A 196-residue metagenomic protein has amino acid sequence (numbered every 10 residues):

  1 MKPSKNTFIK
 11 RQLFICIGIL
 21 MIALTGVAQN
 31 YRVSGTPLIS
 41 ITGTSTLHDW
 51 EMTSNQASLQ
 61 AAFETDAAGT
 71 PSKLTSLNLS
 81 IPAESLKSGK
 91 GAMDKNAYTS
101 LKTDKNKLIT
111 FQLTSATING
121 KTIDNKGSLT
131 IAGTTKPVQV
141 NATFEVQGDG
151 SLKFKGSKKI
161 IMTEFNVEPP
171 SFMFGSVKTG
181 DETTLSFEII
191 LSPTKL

Functional and structural regions predicted by a protein language model:
K2-F14: Bacterial N-terminal signal peptides that target proteins for export
Q12-T25: Bacterial N-terminal signal peptides
Q29-L196: Low-complexity, acidic/polar, glycine-enriched regions of mature
